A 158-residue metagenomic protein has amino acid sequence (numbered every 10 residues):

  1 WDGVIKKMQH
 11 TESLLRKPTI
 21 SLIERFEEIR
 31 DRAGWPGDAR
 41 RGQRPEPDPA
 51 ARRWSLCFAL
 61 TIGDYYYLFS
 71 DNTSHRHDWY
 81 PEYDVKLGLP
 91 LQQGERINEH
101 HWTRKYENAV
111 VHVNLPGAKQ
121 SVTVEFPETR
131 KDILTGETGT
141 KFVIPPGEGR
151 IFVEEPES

Functional and structural regions predicted by a protein language model:
W1-S158: Glycan-processing catalytic domains of CAZymes
